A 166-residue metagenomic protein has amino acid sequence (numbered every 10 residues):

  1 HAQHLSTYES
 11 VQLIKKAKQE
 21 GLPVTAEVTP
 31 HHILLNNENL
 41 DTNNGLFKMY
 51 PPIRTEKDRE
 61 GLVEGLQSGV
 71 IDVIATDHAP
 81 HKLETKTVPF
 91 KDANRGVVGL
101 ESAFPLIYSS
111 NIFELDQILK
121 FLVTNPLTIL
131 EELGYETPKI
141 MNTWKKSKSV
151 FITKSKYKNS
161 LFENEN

Functional and structural regions predicted by a protein language model:
H1-I74, L115: Histidine/acidic residue-rich metal-binding segments in metalloenzymes
S6, P30, I53, P80 (+2 more regions): A broadly conserved detector of short glycine/acidic/proline-rich loop/turn motifs that flank catalytic sites and bind
K15, N39-D41, P89, P105 (+1 more regions): Surface-exposed beta-strand edges and their flanking turn/coil or helix-capping segments
Q19, T42, W144-K145, S155: A generic structural signal for short, non-catalytic loop/turn and secondary-structure boundary residues
L46, G65-S68, V73-I74, A79-V150: His/Asp/Glu-enriched, well-ordered alpha-helical/loop segment that forms or immediately abuts the divalent-metal
M49, I53, F90, F162: Short clusters of hydrophobic/aromatic residues that line enzyme substrate/ligand-binding pockets
T153-N166: A conserved acidic, glycine/proline-rich C-terminal tail/linker
